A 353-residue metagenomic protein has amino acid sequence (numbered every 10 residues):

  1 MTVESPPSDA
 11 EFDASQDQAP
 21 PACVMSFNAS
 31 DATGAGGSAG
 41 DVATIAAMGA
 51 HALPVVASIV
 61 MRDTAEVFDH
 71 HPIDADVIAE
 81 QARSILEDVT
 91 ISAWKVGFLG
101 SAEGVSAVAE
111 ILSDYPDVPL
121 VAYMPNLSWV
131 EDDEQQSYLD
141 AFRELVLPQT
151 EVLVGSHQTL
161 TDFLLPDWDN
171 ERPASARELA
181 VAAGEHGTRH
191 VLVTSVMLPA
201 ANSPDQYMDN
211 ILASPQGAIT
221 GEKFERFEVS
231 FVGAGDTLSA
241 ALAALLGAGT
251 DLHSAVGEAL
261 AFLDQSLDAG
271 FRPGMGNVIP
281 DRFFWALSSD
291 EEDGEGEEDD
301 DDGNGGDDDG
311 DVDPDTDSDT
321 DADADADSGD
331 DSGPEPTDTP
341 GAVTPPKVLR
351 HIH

Functional and structural regions predicted by a protein language model:
V3-E4, Q18-P21, P72, H253-D302 (+3 more regions): Charged C-terminal helix
V3-S26, S38, V42-W129, Q136 (+1 more regions): Conserved N-terminal subdomain of the carbohydrate kinase-like
F12-P21, G37, D205-G221: Acidic-glycine-rich active-site phosphate/pyrophosphate-binding loop
F27-T33, I219-V232: Short pre-catalytic strand/loop immediately N-terminal to key active-site residues, enriched for Gly-Thr
T44, D162, V229-L252, V256: Short, small-residue alpha-helix embedded
G49-L53, A218-T220, L245-A259: Phosphate-handling active-site elements
D132-I219: Conserved phosphate/ATP/ADP-binding segment of small-molecule kinases
